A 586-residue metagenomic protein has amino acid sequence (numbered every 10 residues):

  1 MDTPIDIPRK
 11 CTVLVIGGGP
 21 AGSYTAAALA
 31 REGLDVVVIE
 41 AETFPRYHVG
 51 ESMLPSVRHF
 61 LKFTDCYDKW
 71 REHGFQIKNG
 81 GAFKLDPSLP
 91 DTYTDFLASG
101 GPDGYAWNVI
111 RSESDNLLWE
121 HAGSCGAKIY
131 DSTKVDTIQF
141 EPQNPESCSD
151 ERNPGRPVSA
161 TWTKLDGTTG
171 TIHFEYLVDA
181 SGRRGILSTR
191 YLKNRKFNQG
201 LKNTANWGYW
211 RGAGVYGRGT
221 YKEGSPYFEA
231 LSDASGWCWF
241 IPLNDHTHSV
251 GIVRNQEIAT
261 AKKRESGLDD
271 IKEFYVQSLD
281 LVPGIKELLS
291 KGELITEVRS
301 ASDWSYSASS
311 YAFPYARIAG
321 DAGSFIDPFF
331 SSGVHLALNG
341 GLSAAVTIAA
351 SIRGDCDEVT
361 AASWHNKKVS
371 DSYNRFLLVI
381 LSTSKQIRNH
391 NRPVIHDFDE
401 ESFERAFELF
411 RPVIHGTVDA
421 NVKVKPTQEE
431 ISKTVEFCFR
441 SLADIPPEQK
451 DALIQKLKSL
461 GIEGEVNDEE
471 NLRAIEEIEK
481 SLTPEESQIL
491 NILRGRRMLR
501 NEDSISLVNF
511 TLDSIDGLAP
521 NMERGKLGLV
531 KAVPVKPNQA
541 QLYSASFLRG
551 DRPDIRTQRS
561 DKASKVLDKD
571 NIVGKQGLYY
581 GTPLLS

Functional and structural regions predicted by a protein language model:
P4-A21, V37: Beta1/beta-strand and adjacent pyrophosphate-binding region of the FAD-binding site in flavoprotein oxidoreductases
L14-I16, A30-V49: Glycine-rich FAD pyrophosphate-binding loop
G19-P20, T43-F44, H335: Residue-level detector of alpha-helix initiation sites
R46-S88: N-terminal FAD cofactor-binding segment of flavoenzymes
P90-V109, S159, V253-A259: Helix-loop-beta segment of a Rossmann-like dinucleotide-binding subdomain
H121-G284: Predominantly flavin-linked oxidoreductase catalytic cores and closely associated redox partners
T137, Q256-T347, S351-L381, I387-R388: FAD/FMN-dependent oxidoreductases across multiple families
A349-S586: C-terminal helical "tail/cap" subdomain of flavin- and related membrane-associated enzymes
